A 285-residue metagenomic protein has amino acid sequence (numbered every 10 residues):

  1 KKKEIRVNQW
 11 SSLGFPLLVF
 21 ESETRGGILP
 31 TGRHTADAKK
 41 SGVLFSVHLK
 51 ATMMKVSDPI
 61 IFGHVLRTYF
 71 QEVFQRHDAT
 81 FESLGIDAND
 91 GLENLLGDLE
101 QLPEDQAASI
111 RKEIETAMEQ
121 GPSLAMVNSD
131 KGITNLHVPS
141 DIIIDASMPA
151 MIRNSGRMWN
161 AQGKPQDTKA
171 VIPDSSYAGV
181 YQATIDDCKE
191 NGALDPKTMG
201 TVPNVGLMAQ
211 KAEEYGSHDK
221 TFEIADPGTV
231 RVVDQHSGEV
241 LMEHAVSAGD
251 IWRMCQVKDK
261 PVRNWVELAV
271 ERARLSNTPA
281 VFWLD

Functional and structural regions predicted by a protein language model:
K1-W10, G14-G63, E72-D285: Extended, well-ordered protein cores
